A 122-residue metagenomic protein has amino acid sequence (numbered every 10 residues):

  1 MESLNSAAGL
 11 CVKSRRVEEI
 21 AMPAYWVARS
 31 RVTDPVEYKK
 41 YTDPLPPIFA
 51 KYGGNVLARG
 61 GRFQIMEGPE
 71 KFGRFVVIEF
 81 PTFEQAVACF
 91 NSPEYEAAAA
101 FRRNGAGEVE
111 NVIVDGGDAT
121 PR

Functional and structural regions predicted by a protein language model:
L4, G9-N91, D115-R122: Short S/T/G/P-rich N-terminal loop/turn motif that feeds into the first structured element of a domain
V87-C89, E96-V112: C-terminal structural segments of small proteins and small subunits
